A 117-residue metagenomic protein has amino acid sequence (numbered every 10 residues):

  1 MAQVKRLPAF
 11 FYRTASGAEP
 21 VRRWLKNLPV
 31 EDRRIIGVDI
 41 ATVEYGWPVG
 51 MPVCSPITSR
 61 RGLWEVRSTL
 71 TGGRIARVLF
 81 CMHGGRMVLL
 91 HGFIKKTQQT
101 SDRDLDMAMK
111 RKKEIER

Functional and structural regions predicted by a protein language model:
M1-I75, G84-M87, I94-R117: Basic, Lys/Arg-enriched alpha-helical interface segments
